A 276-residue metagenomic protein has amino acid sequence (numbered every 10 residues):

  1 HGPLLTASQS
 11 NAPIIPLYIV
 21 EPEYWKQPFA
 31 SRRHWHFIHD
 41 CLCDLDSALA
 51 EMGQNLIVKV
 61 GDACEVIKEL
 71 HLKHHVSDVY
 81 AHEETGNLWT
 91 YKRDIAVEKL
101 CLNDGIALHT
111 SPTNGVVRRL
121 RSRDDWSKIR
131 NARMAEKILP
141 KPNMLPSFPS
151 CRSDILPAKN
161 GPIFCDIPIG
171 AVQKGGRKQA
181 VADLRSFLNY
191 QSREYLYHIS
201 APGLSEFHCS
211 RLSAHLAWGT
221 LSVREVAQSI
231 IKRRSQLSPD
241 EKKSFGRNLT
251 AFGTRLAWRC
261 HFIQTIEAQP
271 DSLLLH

Functional and structural regions predicted by a protein language model:
H1-G253, I263-Q264: Active-site "lid/cap" and pocket-lining segments within catalytic core domains
T254, R259-H276: Aromatic-anchored, charged helix-turn/loop surface patch used as a conserved interaction hotspot
